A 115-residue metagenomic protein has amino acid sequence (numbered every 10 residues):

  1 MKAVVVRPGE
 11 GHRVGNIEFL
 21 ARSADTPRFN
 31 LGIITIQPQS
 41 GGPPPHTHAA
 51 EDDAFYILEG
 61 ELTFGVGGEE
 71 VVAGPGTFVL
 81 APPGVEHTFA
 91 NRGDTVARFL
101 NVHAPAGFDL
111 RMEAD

Functional and structural regions predicted by a protein language model:
M1-N30, P38, P44, A114-D115: A short, N-terminal "cap"/entry segment at the start of jelly-roll beta-barrel domains of the cupin/DSBH fold
A3, P27, T35, A90-D115: Double-stranded beta-helix
L20-A21, I33-T35, A54, G76-T77 (+1 more regions): Hydrophobic/aromatic beta-strand elements that line small-molecule binding cavities or substrate pockets in beta-rich
D25-F29, I36-G41, E61-L62, E70 (+1 more regions): Short, charged/polar surface micro-motifs in flexible loops or helix N-caps
I33-I36, T47-F64, V102: Short, conserved beta-strand element in jelly-roll/cupin
P44, F64-G65, A81, H87-G93 (+1 more regions): Short beta-strand His + acidic residue motifs that chelate non-heme Fe in jelly-roll/DSBH and cupin folds
A54, E61-T63, E70, E86 (+1 more regions): Structural motif
G68-P83: Short acidic-glycine-tyrosine-enriched beta hairpin
